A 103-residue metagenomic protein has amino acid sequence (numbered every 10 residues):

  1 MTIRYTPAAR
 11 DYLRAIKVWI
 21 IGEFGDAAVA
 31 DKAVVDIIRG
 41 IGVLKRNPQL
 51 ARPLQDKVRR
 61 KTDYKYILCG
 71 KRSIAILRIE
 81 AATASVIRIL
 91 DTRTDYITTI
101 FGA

Functional and structural regions predicted by a protein language model:
M1-I38: Arg/Lys-rich, positively charged N-terminal/basic patches that mediate binding to nucleic acids
Y12, G40-V43, Y66: Residue-level recognition of specific faces of alpha-helices
V18, G25, G42, R46-L50 (+2 more regions): Generic structural signal for secondary-structure transition and capping sites
F24, C69-A103: Enriched for short, Lys/Arg-rich terminal
A30-P53: Generic amphipathic, hydrophobic interface segment in small proteins and small subunits
L50-A82: Basic/aromatic recognition patch in beta-strand/loop cores that engages polyanionic ligands
